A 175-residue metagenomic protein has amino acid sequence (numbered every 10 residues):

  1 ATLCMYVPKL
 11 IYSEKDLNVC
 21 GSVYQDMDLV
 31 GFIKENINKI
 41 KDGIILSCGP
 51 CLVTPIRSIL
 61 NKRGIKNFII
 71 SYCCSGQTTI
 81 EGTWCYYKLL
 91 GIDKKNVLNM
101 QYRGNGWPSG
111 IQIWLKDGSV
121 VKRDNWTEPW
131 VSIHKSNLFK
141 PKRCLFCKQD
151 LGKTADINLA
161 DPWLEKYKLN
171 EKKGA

Functional and structural regions predicted by a protein language model:
A1-A175: Iron-sulfur-associated redox domains of electron-transfer enzymes in respiratory and anaerobic energy metabolism
